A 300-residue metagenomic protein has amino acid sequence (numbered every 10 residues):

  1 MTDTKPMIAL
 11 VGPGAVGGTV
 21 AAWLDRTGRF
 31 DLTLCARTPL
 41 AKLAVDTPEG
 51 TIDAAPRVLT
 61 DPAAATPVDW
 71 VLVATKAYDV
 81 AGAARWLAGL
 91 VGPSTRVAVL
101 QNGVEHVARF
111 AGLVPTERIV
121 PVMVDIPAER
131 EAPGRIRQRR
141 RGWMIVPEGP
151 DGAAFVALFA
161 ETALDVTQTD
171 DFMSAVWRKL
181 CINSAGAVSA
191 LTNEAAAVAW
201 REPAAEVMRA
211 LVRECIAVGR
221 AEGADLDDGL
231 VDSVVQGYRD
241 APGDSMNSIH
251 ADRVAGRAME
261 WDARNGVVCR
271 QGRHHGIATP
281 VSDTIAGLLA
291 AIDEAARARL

Functional and structural regions predicted by a protein language model:
T2, R209-L300: NAD(P)-dependent Rossmann-like dehydrogenase/reductase catalytic/cofactor-binding core
D3-I8: Extreme N-terminal starter segment of soluble prokaryotic enzymes
P13-G14: Glycine-rich Rossmann-fold phosphate-binding loop(s) that bind the pyrophosphate of adenine dinucleotide cofactors
G17: Catalytic nucleophile loop
V20-W23, C35, P39, L43 (+1 more regions): Rossmann-like NAD(P)(H) cofactor-binding subdomain of soluble oxidoreductases
D31-T33: Short beta-strand element of Class I
L100-K179, A185: Rossmann-fold dinucleotide-binding core
M173-A217, P242-G243: Active-site-proximal catalytic alpha-helix in oxidoreductases
